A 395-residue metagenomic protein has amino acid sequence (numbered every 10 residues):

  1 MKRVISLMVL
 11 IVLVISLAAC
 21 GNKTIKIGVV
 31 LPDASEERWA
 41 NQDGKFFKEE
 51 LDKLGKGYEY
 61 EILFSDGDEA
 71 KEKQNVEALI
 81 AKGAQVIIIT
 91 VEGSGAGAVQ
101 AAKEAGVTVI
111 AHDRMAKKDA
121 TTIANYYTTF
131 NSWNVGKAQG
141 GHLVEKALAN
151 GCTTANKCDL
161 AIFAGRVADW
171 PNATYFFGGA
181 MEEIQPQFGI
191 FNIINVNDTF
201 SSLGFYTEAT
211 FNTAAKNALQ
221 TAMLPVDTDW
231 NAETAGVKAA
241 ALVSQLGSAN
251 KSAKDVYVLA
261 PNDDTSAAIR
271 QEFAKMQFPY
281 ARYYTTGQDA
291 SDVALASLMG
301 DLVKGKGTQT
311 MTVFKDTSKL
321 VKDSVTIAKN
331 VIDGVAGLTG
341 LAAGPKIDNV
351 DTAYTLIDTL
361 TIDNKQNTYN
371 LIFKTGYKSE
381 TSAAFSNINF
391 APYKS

Functional and structural regions predicted by a protein language model:
K2-L10: Sec-dependent signal peptide recognition, specifically the positively charged N-region followed immediately by
S16-A19: C-terminal motif of bacterial Sec signal peptides marking the signal peptidase cleavage site
G21-S395: A residue-level marker of the well-folded mature domains of exported/periplasmic proteins
